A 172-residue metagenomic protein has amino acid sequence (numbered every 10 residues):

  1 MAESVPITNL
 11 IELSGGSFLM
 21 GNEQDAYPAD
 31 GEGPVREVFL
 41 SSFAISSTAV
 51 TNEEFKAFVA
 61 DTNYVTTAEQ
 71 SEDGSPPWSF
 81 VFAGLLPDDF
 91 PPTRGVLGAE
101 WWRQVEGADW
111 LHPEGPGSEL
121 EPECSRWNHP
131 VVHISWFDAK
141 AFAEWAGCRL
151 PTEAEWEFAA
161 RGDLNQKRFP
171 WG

Functional and structural regions predicted by a protein language model:
A2-E12: GGW-centered surface loops in extracellular recognition modules
E12-L13, S17-L19, E23-D25, E72-G172: Functional-site microenvironments in short loops/helix caps that host divalent-cation chemistry
S14, F39-S41, S46, A60 (+2 more regions): A secondary-structure boundary/capping signal
M20-G31, A57: Cytochrome P450 core scaffold surrounding the K-helix E-X-X-R motif and the conserved "meander" helix-loop region
E37-V50, E54, E123-I134: Short active-site loop at a secondary-structure junction that contains or immediately precedes the catalytic residue(s)
F43, F58-T67, A146-G147: Short capping motifs at secondary-structure boundaries
